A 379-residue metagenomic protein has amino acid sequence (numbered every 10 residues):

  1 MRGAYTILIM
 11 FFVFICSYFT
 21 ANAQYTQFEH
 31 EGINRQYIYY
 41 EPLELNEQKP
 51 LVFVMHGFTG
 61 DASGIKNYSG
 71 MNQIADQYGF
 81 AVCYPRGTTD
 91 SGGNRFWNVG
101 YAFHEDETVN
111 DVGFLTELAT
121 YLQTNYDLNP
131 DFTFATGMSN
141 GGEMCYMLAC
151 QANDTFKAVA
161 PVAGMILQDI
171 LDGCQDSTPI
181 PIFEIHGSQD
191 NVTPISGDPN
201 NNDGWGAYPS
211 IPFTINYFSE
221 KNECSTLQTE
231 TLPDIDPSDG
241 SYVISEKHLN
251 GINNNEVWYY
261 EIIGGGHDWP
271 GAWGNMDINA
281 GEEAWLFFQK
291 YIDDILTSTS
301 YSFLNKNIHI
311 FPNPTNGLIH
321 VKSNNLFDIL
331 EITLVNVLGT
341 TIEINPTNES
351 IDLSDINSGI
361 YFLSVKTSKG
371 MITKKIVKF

Functional and structural regions predicted by a protein language model:
M1-Q24, T299, L304, I360-F362 (+1 more regions): Bacterial Sec-dependent N-terminal signal peptides
F19-L51, S63-S69, I74-Q77, E107 (+8 more regions): A domain-start/cap signature at the N-terminus of enzymes
L45-G93, Q168-D169, V192, D268-W269: Short substrate-entry loop that stabilizes the transition state in hydrolases
R86-N110: Cap/lid segment of the alpha/beta-hydrolase catalytic domain
H104-Y126: Alpha/beta-hydrolase active-site loop
E184-H186: Short beta-strand/loop motif that positions the catalytic acidic residue of the alpha/beta-hydrolase fold
S188-E256, G271-N279: Active-site-adjacent alpha-helix of alpha/beta-hydrolase-fold enzymes
S302-F379: C-terminal outer-membrane/trafficking sorting elements
